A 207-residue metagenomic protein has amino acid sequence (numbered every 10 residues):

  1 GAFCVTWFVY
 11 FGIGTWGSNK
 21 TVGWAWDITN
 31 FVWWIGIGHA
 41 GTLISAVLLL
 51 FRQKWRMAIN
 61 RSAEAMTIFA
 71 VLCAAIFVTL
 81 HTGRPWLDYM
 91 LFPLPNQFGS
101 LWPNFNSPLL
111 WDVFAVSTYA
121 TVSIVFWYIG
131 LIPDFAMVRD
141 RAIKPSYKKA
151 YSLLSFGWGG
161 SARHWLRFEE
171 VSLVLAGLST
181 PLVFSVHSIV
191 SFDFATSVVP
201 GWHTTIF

Functional and structural regions predicted by a protein language model:
G1-A40: N-terminal signal-anchor module of multipass membrane proteins
G1-V5, S100-L101, F105-F207: Long, contiguous internal "core" modules enriched in hydrophobic/ aromatic residues
C4, T21-W26, I44, F51 (+2 more regions): N-terminal alpha-helical transmembrane segments of multi-pass membrane transport and channel/translocase proteins
T6-F11, V78-M90, I132: Transmembrane alpha-helix boundary signature
W34-R52, S123-F126: Central hydrophobic cores of alpha-helical transmembrane segments in multi-pass inner-membrane proteins across all
L49-A63, L87-N96: Flexible loop linkers connecting adjacent transmembrane helices in multi-pass alpha-helical membrane transporters
R61-A74, E169-T180: Transmembrane alpha-helical segments of multi-pass membrane proteins
A65-L87, V113-V116: C-terminal halves and exits of single transmembrane alpha-helices
